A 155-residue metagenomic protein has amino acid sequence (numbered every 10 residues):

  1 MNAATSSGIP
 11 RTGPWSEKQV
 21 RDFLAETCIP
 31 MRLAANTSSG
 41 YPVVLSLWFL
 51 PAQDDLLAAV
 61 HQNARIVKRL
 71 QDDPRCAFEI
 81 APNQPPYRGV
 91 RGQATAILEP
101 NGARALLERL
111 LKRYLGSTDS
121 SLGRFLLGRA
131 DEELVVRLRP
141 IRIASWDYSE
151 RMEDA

Functional and structural regions predicted by a protein language model:
M1-W15, R88-A155: Charged, gly/pro-rich active-site loop segments
T5-R32: Short, basic/aromatic recognition patches
C28-Q62, C76-I80, G89-G92: Short beta-strand segments
H61-R65, Y114: Short, solvent-exposed aromatic-acidic interface loops
A64-I66, P85, M152-E153: Short, surface-exposed beta-strand-loop junctions and turns on beta-sheet-rich folds
D73: Acidic-histidine catalytic/liganding microenvironments
